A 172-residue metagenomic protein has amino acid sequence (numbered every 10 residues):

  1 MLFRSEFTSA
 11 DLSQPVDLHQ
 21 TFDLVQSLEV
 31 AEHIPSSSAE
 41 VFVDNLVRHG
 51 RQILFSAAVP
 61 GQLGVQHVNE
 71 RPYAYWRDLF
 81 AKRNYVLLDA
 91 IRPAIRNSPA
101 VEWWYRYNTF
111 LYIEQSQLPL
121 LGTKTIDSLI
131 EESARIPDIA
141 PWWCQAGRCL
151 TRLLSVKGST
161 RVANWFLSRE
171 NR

Functional and structural regions predicted by a protein language model:
M1-Q66, Y73-R77, I113-E114: Conserved SAM-binding loop
P15-D17, A94-S98: A short acidic, often aromatic-flanked loop/helix-cap motif at beta-alpha or helix-coil junctions that lines enzyme
L18, G122-T125: Intrinsically disordered, low-complexity segments
I34, G61-Q66, R96-A100, P119-L121: Short catalytic/ligand-binding loop motif for oxyanion handling, primarily in non-cytosolic enzymes, centered on
H49, K82-R83: Structured helix-beta-strand junction loops
N84-R96, T109: Conserved S-adenosyl-L-methionine
W104-S116, L120-T123: A conserved mid-domain beta-alpha-beta active-site/ligand-binding segment of alpha/beta enzyme cores
D127-R172: Membrane-proximal basic amphipathic "stem/tether" segments
